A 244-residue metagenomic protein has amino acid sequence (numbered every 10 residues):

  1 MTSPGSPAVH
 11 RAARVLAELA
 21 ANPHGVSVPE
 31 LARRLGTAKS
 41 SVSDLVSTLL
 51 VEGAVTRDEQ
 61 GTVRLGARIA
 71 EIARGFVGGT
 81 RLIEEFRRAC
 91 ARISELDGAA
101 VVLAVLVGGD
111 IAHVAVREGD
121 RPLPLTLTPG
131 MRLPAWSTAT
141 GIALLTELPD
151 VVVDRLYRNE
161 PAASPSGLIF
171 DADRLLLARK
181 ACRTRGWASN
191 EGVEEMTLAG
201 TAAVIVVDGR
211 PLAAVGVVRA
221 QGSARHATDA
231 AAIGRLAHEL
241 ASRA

Functional and structural regions predicted by a protein language model:
M1-G79, I83, H238, S242-R243: N-terminal helix-turn-helix
A20, G141, L145, P149 (+1 more regions): Short amphipathic alpha-helical signal-transduction/dimerization elements
V55-T56, L103-A104, I205: A structural signal for short hydrophobic beta-strand segments in well-ordered beta-sheet cores
G61-N159: Amphipathic alpha-helical effector-binding/dimerization core of metabolite-sensing transcriptional regulators
L133-A135, I142-L148, D154-L156, P165-G167 (+2 more regions): Regulatory sensory and allosteric helical modules in signal-transduction proteins and certain transcription factors
A135-T138, D154, T228-A244: Short, solvent-exposed cationic patches
L168-E239: Extended hydrophobic
